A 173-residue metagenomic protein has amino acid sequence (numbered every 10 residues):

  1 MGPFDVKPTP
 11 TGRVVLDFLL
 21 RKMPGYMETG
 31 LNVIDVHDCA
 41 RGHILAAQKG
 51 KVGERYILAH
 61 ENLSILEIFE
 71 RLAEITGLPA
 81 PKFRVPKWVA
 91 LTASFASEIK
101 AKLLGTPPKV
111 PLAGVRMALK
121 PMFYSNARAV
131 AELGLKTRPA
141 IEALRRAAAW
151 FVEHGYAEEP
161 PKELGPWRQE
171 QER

Functional and structural regions predicted by a protein language model:
M1-N32: NAD(P)-dependent short-chain dehydrogenase/reductase
P10, M27-A47, E54: Substrate-positioning beta->alpha
N32, F83, M122: Residues that recognize and position ribonucleotide moieties
I34-H37, L63, R138: Residue-level signal for the nucleotide or nucleotide-sugar donor/cofactor binding architecture
G42-K109, N126, E142-R173: Mid/C-terminal beta-alpha module of Rossmann-like enzyme folds, strongest in SDR-family dehydrogenases/epimerases
V110-S125: Active-site loop of classical SDR/Rossmann-like NAD(P)-dependent oxidoreductases, centered on the catalytic Tyr-X3-Lys
E132-K136: Aromatic-glycine-rich donor-binding/catalytic loop that engages nucleotide-sugar donors across glycosyltransferases
